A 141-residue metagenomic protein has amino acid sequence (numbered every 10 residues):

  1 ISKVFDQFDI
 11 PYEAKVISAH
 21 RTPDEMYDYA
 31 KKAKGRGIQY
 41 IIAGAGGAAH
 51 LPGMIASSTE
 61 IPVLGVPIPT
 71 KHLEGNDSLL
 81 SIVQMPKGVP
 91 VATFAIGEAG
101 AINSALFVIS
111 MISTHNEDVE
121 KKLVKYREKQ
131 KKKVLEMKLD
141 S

Functional and structural regions predicted by a protein language model:
I1-R21: Glycine-rich phosphate/diphosphate-binding loop of Rossmann-like nucleotide-binding domains
S2-K3, Q7, M26-K31, E74-G88: Active-site-proximal loop->helix
D6, K34-G37, A105-I112: Generic helix-packing signal
F8-P11, R36-Q39, T59-V63, P86-V91: Short coil/turn connectors at secondary-structure junctions
E13, N76-S141: C-terminal binding/interaction regions
V16-S18, A45, V66-P69, T93-A95: Short beta->alpha connector loops at strand-helix junctions that form conserved, small/polar/Pro-enriched
P23-D24, A45-M54, L73-N76, A101-S104: Short glycine/serine/threonine-rich phosphate/pyrophosphate-binding segments that cradle anionic phosphate groups
Y29-P67, K71: Glycine-rich phosphate-binding loop
